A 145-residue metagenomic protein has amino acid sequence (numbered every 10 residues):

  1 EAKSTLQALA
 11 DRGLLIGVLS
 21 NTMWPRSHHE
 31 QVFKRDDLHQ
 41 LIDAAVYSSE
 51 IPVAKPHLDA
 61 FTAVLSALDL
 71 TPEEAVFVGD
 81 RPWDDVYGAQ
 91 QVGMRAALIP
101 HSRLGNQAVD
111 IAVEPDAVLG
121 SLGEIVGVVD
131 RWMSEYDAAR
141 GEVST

Functional and structural regions predicted by a protein language model:
K3, Q7-A10, G17-T145: Asp-based, Mg2+/Mn2+-dependent phosphohydrolase catalytic module
